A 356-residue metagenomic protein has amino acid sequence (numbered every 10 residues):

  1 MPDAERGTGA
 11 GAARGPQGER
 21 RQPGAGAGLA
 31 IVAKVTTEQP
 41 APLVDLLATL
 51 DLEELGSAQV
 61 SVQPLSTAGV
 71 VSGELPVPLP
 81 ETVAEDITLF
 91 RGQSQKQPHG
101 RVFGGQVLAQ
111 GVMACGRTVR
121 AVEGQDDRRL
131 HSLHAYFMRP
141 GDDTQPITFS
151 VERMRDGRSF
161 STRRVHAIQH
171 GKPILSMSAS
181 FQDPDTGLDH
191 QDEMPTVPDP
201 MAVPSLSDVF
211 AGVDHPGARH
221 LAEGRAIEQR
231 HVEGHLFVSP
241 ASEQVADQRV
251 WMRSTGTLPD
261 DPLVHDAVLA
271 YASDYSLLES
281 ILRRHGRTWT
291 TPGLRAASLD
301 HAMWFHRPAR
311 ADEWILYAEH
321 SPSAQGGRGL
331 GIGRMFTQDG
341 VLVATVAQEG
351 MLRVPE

Functional and structural regions predicted by a protein language model:
M1-A27: Compositionally biased, low-complexity flexible segments
R14, G24, G28-E356: Terminal targeting signals and extreme-terminal segments of soluble enzymes
